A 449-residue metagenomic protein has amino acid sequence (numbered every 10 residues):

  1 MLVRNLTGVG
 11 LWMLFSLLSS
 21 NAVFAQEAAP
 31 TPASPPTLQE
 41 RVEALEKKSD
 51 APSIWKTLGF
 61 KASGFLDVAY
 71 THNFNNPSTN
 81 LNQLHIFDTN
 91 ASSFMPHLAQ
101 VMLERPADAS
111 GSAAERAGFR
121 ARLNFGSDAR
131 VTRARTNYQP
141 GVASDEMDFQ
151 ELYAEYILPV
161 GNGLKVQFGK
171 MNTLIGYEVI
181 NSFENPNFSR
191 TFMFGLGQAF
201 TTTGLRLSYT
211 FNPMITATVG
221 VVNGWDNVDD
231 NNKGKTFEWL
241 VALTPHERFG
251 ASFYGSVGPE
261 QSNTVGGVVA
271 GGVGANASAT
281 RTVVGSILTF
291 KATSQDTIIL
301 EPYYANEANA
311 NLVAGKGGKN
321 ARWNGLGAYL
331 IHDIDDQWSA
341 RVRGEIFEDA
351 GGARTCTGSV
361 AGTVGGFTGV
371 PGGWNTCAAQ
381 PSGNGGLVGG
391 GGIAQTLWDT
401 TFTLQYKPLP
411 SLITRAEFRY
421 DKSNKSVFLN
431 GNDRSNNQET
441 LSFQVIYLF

Functional and structural regions predicted by a protein language model:
L2-I86, G372-L387, F449: N-terminal periplasmic/intermembrane-space "pro-region" immediately following the signal or transit peptide
A51-A62, A107-A117, P159-L164, M214 (+4 more regions): Short loop/turn motifs that connect adjacent beta-strands in outer-membrane beta-barrel proteins
F60-V68, E115-A121, L164-V166, A217-V219 (+5 more regions): Transmembrane beta-strands of outer-membrane beta-barrel proteins
G64, P96-R105, E151-Y156, F168 (+8 more regions): Residues on the lipid-exposed face of transmembrane beta-strands in outer-membrane beta-barrel proteins
D67-T71, R122-G126, G169-T173, G220-W225 (+8 more regions): Outer-membrane beta-barrel pore domains and translocons
P77-A91, D128-H246, S252-V273, A361-S382: Surface-exposed coil loops of outer-membrane beta-barrel proteins
N82-S127, I331-D333: Glycine- and aromatic-enriched membrane insertion/assembly motifs of diderm outer-membrane and organelle channel
H85-D88, A129-T132, Y138-V142, F249-F449: Outer-membrane beta-barrel pore domains
